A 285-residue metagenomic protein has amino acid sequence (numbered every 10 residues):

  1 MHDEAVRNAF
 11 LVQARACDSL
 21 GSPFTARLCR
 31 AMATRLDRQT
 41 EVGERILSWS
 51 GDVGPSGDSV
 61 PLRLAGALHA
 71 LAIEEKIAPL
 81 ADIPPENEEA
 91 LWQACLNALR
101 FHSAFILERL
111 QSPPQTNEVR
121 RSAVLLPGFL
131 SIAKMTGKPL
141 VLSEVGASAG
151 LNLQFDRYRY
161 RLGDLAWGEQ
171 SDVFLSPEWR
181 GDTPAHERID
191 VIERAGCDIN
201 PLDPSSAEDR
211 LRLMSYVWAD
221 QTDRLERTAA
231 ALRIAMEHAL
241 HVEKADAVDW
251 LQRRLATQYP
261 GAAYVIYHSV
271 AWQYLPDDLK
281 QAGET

Functional and structural regions predicted by a protein language model:
M1-L125, L140: A short N-terminal interaction module
D37, G54-S59, E74-E86, Q93-H102 (+3 more regions): Class I S-adenosyl-L-methionine-dependent methyltransferase module
G66, Y264, Q281-T285: A generic structural signal for well-ordered alpha-helical surface patches
V124, G128-S131, R212, G283: Short, hydrophobic/aromatic alpha-helical segments in well-folded domains
L153-Q154, P276-D278: Short glycine-/acidic-enriched loop or helix-start segments at secondary-structure transitions that form or flank
A239-L240, Q252, Q281-T285: Class I (Rossmann-like) S-adenosyl-L-methionine-dependent methyltransferase catalytic domain, capturing the SAM-binding
A245-W250: Conserved SAM/SAH-binding loop
Y264-D277: A short SAM/SAH-binding and catalytic strip from SAM-dependent methyltransferases
